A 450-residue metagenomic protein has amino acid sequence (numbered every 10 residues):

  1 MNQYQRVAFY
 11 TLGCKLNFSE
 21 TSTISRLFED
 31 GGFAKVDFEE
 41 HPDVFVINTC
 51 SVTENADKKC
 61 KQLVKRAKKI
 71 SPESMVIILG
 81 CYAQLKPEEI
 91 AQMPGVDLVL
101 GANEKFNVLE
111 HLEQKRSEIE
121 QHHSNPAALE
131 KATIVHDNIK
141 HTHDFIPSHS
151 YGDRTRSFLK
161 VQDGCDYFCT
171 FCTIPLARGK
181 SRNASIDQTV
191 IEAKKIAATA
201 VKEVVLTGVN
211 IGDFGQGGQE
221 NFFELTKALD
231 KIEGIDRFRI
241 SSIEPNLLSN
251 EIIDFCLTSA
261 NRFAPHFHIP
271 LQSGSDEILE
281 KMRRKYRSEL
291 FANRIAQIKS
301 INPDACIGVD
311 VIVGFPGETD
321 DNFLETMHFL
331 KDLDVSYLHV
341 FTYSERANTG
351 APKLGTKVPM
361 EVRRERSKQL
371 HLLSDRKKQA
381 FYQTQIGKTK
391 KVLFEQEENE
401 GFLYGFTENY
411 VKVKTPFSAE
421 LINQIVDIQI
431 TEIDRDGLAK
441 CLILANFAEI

Functional and structural regions predicted by a protein language model:
M1-D213, K227, E251, F267 (+5 more regions): Proteins enriched for Cys/Gly/acidic motifs involved in redox and nucleic-acid/cofactor modification
F33-A34, S74, D97, I235-D236 (+3 more regions): A structural micro-motif
A56-K58, K180-D187, G215-E220, K281-R284 (+3 more regions): Short, solvent-exposed loop/turn segments at secondary-structure boundaries
V76-I77, L85-K86, A198-D320: Conserved SAM/AdoMet-binding glycine-rich loop
H149-S150, F255-L257, L271, Y382-T384 (+2 more regions): Replace "in large, NTP-powered and nucleic-acid-processing enzymes" with "in large, NTP-powered factors and other
I269, D310, L330, L338 (+3 more regions): Hydrophobic, well-ordered secondary-structure elements that form the walls of internal hydrophobic environments
E318, D334-V335: Contiguous mid-protein beta-loop-alpha structural module that forms a pocket-lining wall or clamp of enzyme active
K353-I450: Terminal RNA-binding accessory module
